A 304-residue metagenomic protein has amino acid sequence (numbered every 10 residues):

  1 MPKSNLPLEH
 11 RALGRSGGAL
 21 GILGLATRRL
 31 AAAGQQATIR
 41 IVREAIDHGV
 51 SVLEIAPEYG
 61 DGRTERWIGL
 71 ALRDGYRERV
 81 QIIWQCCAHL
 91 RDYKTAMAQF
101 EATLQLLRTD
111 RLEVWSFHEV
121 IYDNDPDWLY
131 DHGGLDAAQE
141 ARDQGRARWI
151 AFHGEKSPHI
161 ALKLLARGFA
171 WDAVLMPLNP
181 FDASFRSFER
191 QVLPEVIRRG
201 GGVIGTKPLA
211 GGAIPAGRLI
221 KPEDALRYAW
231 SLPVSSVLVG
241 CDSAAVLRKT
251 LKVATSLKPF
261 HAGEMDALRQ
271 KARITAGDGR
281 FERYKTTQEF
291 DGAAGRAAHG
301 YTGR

Functional and structural regions predicted by a protein language model:
M1-V80, A137: N-terminal binding-site loop/beta-alpha segment at the start of enzyme catalytic domains that lines or forms
L13, L25, L53, I68 (+8 more regions): Conserved, mostly hydrophobic/aromatic
L23-A26, A56, I83-Q85, W115-H118 (+4 more regions): A cross-family glycoside hydrolase active-site/sugar-binding cleft signature
L23-Q36, W84-T95, D123-D127, I214-L219: Active-site mouth loops of central-metabolism enzymes
Q36, L90-Q191, I197-I204: Glycine/proline-rich, positively charged, aromatic-decorated active-site loop/lid region on the catalytic face
E44, H48, L106-L107, G145 (+1 more regions): Structural motif
I46-D47, S51, R167-A170, R190-R304: Structured C-terminal cap/extension of enzyme domains
Y59, D74-M97, H118-I121: Structural motif corresponding to the early beta-alpha repeats
